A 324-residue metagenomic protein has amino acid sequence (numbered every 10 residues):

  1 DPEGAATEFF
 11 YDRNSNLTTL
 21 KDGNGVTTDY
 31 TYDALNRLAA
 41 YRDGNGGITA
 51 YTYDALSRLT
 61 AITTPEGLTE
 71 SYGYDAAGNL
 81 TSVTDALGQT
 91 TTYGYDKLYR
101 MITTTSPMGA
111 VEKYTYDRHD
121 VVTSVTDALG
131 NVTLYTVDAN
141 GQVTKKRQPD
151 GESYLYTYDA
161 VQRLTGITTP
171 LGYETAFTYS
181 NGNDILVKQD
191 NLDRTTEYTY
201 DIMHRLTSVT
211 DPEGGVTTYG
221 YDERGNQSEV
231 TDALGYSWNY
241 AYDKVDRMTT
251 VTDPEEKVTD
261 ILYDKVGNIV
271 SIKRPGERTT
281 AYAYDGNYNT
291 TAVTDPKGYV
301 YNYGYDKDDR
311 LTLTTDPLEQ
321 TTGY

Functional and structural regions predicted by a protein language model:
D1, A5-D22, V26-D43, G47-T64 (+13 more regions): Beta-strand elements of repeat-based all-beta scaffolds
